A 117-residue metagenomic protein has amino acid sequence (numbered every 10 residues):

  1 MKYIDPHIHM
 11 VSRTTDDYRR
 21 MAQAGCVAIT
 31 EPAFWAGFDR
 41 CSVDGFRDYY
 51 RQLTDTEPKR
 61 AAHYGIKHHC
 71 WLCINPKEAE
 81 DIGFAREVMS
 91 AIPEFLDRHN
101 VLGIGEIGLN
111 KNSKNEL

Functional and structural regions predicted by a protein language model:
M1-L117: Mid-domain alpha/beta scaffold segments of enzyme catalytic cores
